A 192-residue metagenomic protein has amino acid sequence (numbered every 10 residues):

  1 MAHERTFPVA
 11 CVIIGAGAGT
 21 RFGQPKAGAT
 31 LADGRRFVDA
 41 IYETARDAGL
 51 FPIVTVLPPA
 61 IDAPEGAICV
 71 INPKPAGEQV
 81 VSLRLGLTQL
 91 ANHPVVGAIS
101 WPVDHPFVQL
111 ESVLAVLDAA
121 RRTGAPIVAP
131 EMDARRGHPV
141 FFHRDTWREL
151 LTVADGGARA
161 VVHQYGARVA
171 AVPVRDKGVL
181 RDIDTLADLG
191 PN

Functional and structural regions predicted by a protein language model:
A2-F7, R148, V153-N192: Conserved alpha/beta core of the MobA/IspD/sugar-nucleotide pyrophosphorylase nucleotidyltransferase superfamily
A2-L57: N-terminal glycine-rich phosphate-binding loop and ensuing alpha1 helix
I13, P25, V38, G86 (+3 more regions): Residue-level signal for inorganic ion chemistry
L31, V70-N72, P130, F142 (+2 more regions): Hydrophobic residues at beta-strand termini and immediately following loops that shape nucleotide-binding pockets
A60-E65: Short, charged/polar "capping" segments at the starts of alpha-helices and the immediately preceding loops
G66-V80: Conserved donor nucleotide-binding strand/loop of the catalytic core
A76-L151: Conserved beta-loop-beta/alpha segment of the NTase-like Rossmann-fold superfamily that binds/positions NTPs
